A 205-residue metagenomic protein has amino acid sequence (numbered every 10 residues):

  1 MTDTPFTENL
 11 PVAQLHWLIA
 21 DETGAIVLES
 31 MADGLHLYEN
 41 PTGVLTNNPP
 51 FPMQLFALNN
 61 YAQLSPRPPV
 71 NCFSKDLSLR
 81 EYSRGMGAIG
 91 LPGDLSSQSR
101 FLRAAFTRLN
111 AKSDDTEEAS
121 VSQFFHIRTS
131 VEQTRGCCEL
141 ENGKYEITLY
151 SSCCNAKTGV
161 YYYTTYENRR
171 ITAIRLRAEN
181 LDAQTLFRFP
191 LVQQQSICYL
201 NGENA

Functional and structural regions predicted by a protein language model:
M1-F51: Structured, non-membrane catalytic/scaffold regions adjacent to prosthetic-group chemistry
L10-A13, D21-E22, T46-A205: C-terminus-biased signal that marks the final domain/tail of proteins
